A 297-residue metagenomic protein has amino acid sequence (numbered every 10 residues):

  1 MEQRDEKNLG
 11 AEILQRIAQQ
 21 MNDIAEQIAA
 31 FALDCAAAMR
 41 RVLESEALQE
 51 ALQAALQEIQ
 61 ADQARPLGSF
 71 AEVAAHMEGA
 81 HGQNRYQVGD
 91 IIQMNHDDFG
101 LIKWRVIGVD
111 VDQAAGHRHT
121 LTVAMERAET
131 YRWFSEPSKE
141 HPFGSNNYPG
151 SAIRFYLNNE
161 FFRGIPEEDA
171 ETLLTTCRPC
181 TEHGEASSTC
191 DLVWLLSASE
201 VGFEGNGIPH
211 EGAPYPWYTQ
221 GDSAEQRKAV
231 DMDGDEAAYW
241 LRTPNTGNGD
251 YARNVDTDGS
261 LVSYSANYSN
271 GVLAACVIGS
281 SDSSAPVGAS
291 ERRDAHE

Functional and structural regions predicted by a protein language model:
M1-D5, L9, I13, Q20 (+1 more regions): Gram-positive cell-envelope targeting signals
G10, V42-L43, F99: Short, aromatic- and cysteine-enriched interfacial helices/patches that mediate contacts at lipid membranes
Q15, Q20, K103-V106: Generic alpha-helical hydrophobic packing signal
I17, I24, F31, C35 (+1 more regions): Heptad-repeat coiled-coil amphipathic alpha-helices that mediate oligomerization/assembly
A18, A38, G89-I91: A general secondary-structure boundary signal
A55-E297: Collagenous Gly-X-Y triple-helix signature in extracellular proteins
